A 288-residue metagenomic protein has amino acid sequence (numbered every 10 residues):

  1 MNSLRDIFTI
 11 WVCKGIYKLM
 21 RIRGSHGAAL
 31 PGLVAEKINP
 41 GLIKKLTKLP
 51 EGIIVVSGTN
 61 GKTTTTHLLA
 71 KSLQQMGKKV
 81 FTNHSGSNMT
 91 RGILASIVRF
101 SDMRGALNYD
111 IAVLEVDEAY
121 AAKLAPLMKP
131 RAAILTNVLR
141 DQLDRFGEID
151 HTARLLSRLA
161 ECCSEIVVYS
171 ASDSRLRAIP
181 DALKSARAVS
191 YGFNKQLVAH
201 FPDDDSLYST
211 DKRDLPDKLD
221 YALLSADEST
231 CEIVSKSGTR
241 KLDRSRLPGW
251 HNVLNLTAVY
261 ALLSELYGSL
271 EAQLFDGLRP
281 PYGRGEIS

Functional and structural regions predicted by a protein language model:
M1-R21, S25-A28, E161, A182-R187 (+3 more regions): ATP-dependent carboxylate-amine ligase
M1-V55, Q74-M76, R91-R99: Short, basic phosphate-binding NTP loop
V55-T59, N83: Residues at the beta-strand->loop junction immediately N-terminal to the Walker
T64-H84: A conserved segment at the C-terminal end of the G1
L69, L73, I93-I97, L256-L266: Buried hydrophobic packing segments
K78-G92, N137: Short beta-strand-centered segment that lines the nucleotide-binding/catalytic pocket of NTP-utilizing
R104-D204, Y208: Flexible active-site lid/hinge loop adjacent to a nucleotide/diphosphate and Mg2+-phosphate binding pocket
S185-S288: Adenine nucleotide phosphate-binding catalytic loops in nucleotide-utilizing enzymes
